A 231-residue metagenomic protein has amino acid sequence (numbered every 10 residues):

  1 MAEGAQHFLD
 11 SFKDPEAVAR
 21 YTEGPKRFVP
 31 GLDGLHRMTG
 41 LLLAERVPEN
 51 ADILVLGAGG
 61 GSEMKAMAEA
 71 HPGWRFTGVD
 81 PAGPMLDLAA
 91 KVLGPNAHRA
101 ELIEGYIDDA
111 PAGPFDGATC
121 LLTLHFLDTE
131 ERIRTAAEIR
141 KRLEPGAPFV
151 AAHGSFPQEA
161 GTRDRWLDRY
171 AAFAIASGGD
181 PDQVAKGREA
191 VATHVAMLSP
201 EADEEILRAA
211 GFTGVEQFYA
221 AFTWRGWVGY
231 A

Functional and structural regions predicted by a protein language model:
A2-P48: Conserved class I S-adenosyl-L-methionine
D52, G146-P148: Short glycine-centered segments of the SAM/dcSAM-binding site in methyltransferase folds
D52-L56, G60-D109: Class I SAM-dependent methyltransferase SAM/SAH-binding core
A110-A118: A short acidic, Gly/Pro-enriched loop at the edge of an enzyme's catalytic core that lines a small-molecule cofactor
C120-L124, A152: Residues lining the SAM
I133-P145: A short glycine-rich, Lys/Arg-flanked "PGG" loop and its adjoining helix->strand segment in the class I
A152-A209: C-terminal alpha-helical "lid/dimerization" subdomain adjacent to the S-adenosyl-L-methionine
A210-A231: Core SAM-dependent methyltransferase catalytic element
